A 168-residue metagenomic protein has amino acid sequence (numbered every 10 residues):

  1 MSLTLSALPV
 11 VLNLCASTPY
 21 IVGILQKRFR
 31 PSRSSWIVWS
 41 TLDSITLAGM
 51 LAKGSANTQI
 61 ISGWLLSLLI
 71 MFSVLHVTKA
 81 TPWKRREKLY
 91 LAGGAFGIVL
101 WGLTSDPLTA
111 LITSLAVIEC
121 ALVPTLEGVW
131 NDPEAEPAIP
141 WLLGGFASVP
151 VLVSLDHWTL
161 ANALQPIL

Functional and structural regions predicted by a protein language model:
M1-L168: Alpha-helical membrane-protein topology signature
